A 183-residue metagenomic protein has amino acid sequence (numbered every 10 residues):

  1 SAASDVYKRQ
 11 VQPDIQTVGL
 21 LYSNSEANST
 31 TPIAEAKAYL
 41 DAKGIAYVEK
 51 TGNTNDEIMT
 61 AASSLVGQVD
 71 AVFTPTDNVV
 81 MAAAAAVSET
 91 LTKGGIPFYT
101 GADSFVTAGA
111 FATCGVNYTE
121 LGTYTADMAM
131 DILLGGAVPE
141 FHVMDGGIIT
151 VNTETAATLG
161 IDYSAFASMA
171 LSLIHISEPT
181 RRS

Functional and structural regions predicted by a protein language model:
A2-Y7, E178-T180: Short, small-residue-biased leader/transition segments that mark boundaries at the very start of proteins
S4-L40, E140-A156: An alpha-beta-alpha
D5, T119-A126, M130: Short, amphipathic alpha-helical "lid/cap" segments that border enzyme active or binding sites
I15, V69-D70, A129: Short, high-confidence coil segments that cap the C-terminus of an alpha-helix and link into the following beta-strand
Y39-N55: Short beta-strand elements in bilobed, periplasmic/extracellular small-molecule ligand-binding domains
G52-F105, A110: Hydrophobic alpha-helical
F105-G115, D145-I148: Surface-exposed aromatic
D131-S177, R181: Hinge/cleft segment of the Venus flytrap/periplasmic-binding protein
